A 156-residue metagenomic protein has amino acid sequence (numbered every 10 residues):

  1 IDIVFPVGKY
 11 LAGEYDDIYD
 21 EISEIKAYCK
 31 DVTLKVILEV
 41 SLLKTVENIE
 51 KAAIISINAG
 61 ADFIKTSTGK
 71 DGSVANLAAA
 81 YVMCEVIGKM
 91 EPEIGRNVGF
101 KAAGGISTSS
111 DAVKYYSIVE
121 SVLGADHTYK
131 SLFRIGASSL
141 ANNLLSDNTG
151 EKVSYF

Functional and structural regions predicted by a protein language model:
I1-F100, S107-S138, S146-F156: Alpha/beta enzyme core
N142: Metal-centered catalytic cores of metalloenzymes
